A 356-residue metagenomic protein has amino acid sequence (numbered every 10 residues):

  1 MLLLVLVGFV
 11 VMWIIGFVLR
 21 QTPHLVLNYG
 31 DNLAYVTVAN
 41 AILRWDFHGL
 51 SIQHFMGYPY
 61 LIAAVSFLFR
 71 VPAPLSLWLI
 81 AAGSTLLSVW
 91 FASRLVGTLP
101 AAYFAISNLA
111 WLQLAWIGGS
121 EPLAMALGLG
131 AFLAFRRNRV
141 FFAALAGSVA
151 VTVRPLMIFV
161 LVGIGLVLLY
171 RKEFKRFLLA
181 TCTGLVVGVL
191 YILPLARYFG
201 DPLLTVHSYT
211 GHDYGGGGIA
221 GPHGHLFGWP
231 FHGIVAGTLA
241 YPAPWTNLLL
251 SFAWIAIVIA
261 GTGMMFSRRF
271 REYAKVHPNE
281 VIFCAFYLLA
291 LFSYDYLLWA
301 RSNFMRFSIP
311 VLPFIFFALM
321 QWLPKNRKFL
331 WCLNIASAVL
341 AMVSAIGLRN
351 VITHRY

Functional and structural regions predicted by a protein language model:
L6, C182-L185, V189, L323-R355: Signature aromatic-anchored transmembrane alpha helix within multi-pass, membrane-resident enzymes that catalyze glycan
I14-Q21, W111-W116, V151, Y191 (+2 more regions): Transmembrane-helix signature of polytopic, lipid-linked glycan biosynthesis machinery
I15-L19, N28, A34, R176-M265 (+1 more regions): Membrane-lumen/periplasm interface segments of specific transmembrane helices in polyprenyl phosphate-linked
D31-V71, H232, P310: Short hydrophobic/aromatic helix or loop-helix immediately within or flanking a transmembrane segment in polytopic
I52, M56-Y60, L68-L87, L114 (+1 more regions): Loop-to-helix entry region of an early transmembrane alpha helix in multi-pass inner-membrane enzymes
A64, S76-L99, A260-R269: Transmembrane-helix motifs of polytopic, lipid-linked glycan transferases
I80-G83, L99-G130, F135, A150-V160 (+1 more regions): Multi-pass, polyprenyl lipid-linked donor-dependent membrane glycosyltransferases
V140, F159-L185, F270: Perimembrane helix-loop-helix junctions
